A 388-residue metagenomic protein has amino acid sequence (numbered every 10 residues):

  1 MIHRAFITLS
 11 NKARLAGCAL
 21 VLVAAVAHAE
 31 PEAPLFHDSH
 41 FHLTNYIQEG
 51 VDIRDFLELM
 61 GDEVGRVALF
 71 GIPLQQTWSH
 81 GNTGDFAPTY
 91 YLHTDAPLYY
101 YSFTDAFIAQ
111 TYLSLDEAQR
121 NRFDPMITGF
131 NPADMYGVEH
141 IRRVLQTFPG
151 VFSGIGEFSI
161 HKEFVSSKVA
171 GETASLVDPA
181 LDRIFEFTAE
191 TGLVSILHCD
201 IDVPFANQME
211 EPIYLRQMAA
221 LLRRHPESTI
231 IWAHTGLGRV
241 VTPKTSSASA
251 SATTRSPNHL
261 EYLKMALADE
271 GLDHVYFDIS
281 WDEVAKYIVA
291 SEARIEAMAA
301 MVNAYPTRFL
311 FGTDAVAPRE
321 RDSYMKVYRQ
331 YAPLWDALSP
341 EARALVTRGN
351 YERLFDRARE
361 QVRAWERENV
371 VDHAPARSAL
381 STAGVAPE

Functional and structural regions predicted by a protein language model:
M1-N11: N-terminal secretory signal peptides that target proteins for export/translocation
K12-A25: Bacterial N-terminal signal peptides
E30-S39, Q48, D52-F70, V284 (+2 more regions): Mid-to-C-terminal alpha-helical segments outside catalytic/metal-binding sites
P31-P34, T83-V203, N207-M209: Active-site gating/metal-coordination segments in enzymes
H37-S39, V67-F70, F123-I127, G154-G156 (+4 more regions): Hydrophobic faces of well-ordered beta-strands that scaffold small-molecule active sites in alpha/beta enzyme cores
H42, I72-P73, T128-P132, F158-H161 (+4 more regions): Active-site beta-loop-alpha junctions enriched in small/polar residues
N45-H93, Y100-L115: N-terminal carbohydrate-binding/catalytic regions of secreted carbohydrate-active enzymes
K162, V169-L310, L380: Catalytic pocket-lining loop regions of alpha/beta-barrel enzymes, especially the amidohydrolase/enolase/GH5 lineages
